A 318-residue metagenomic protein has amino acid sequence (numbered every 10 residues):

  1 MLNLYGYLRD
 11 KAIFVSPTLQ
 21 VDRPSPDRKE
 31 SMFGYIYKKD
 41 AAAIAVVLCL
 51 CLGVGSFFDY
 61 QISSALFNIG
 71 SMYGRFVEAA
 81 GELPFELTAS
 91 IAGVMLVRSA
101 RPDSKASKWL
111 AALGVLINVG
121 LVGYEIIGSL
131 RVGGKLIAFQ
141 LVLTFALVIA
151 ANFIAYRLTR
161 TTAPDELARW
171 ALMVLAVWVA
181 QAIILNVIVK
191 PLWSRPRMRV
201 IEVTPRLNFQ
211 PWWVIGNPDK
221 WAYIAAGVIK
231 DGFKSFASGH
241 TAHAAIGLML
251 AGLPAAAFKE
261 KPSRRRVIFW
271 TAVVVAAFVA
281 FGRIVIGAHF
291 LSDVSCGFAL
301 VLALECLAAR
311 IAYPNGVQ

Functional and structural regions predicted by a protein language model:
L2-L147, K190-W193, R197: N-terminal transmembrane-helix/juxtamembrane module of multi-pass inner/ER membrane proteins
G6, L83-R98, T144-Y156, A245-M249 (+1 more regions): Hydrophobic cores of alpha-helical transmembrane segments in multi-pass inner/ER membrane proteins, independent
D22-S25, S56-F57, G93-D103, N152-A163 (+2 more regions): Structural signal for the C-terminal ends of transmembrane alpha-helices and the immediately following loop
S31-I36, A41-A45, R101, K108 (+1 more regions): Membrane-embedded catalytic cores of phosphoryl/pyrophosphoryl-handling enzymes
C51, A176-Q181, G297, V301-E305: Alpha-helical transmembrane segments in multi-pass membrane proteins
Q61, T161-R265: Membrane-interface loops
G120-L141, L172-R197, P262-V285: Hydrophobic alpha-helical transmembrane segments of integral membrane proteins
K135-P164, A171-L172: Membrane-embedded alpha-helical bundles of polytopic integral membrane proteins
